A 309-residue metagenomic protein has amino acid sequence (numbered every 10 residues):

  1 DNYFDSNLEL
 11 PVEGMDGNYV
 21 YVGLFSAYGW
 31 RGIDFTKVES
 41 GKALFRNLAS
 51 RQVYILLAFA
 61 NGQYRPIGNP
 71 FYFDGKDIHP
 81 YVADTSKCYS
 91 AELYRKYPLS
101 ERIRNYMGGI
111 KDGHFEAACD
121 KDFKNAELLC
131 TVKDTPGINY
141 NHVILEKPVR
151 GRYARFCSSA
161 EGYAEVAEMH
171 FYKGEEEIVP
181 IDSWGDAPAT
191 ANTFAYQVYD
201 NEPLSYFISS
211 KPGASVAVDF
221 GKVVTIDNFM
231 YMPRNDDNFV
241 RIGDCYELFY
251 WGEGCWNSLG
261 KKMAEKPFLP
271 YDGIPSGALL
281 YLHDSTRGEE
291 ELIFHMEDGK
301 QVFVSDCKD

Functional and structural regions predicted by a protein language model:
N2-F4, A58-G68, D74-N125, D134-K261 (+1 more regions): Aromatic, loop-rich ligand-recognition surfaces of beta-strand-rich domains
S6-M15: Aromatic/hydrophobic beta-strand junction motif of beta-rich domains
G14-G29, G108-D112, V166: Short, ordered, surface-exposed loop/turn motifs in non-cytosolic proteins
N18, S50-V53, A278: Short, surface-exposed beta-edge/turn micro-motifs
V20-L24, Y54-F59: Extended low-polarity, hydrophobic cluster-rich segments
A27-K42: Short, acidic Ser/Thr/Gly-rich low-complexity loop/linker segments typical of extracellular and cell-surface proteins
K42-V53, A60-N61: Short Pro-Gly-centered beta-turn/loop motif in secreted/extracellular proteins
